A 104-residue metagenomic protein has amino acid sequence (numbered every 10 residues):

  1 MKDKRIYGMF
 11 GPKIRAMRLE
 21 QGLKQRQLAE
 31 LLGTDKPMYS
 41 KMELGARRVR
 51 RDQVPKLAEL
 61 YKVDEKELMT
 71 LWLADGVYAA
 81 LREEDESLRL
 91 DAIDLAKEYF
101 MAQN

Functional and structural regions predicted by a protein language model:
M1-E20: A short, Lys/Arg-rich alpha-helix, primarily the initiator
P12, G22-L23, V49-D52: Residue-level signal for the short linker/turn that defines the boundary of a DNA-recognition helix
R15, R26, P55: Residues within the helices of the helix-turn-helix
L19, G33, L44-A46, P55 (+1 more regions): Residue-level detection of the helix-turn-helix DNA-binding "recognition helix"
G22-K41, L60: Short alpha-helical DNA-recognition segment
G33, R50-E67: DNA major-groove recognition helix of helix-turn-helix/homeodomain DNA-binding modules
M69-N104: Short, charged recognition helix plus adjacent turn of helix-turn-helix-like nucleic-acid-binding domains
